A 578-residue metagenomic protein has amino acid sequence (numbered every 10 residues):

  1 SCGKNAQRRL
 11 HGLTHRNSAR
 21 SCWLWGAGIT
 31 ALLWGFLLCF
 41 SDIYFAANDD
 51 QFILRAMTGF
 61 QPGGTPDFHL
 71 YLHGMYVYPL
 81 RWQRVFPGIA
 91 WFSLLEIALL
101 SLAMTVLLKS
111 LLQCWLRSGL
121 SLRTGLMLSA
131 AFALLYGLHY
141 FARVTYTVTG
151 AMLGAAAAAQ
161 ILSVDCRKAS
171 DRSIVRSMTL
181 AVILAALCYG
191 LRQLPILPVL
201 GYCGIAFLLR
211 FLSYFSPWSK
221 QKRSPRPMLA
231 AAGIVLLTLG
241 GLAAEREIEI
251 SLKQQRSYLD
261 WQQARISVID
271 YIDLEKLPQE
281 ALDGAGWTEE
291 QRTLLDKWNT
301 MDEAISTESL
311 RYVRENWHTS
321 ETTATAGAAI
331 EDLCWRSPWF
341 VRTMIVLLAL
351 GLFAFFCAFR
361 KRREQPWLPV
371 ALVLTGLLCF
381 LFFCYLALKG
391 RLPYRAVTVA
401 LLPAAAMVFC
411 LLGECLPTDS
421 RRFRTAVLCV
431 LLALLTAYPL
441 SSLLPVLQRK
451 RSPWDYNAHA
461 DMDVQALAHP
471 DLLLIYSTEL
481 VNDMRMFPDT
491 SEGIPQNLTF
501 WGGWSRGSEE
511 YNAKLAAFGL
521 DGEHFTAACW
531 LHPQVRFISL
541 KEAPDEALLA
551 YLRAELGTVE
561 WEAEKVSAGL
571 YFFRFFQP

Functional and structural regions predicted by a protein language model:
S18, V175-T179, S224-L237, C415-L443: Signature aromatic-anchored transmembrane alpha helix within multi-pass, membrane-resident enzymes that catalyze glycan
G26, T30-H69, L80-R84: Extracytoplasmic loop-helix module adjacent to an early transmembrane segment
T65-L99: Short hydrophobic/aromatic helix or loop-helix immediately within or flanking a transmembrane segment in polytopic
V106-L111, G327-Q365: Hydrophobic, aromatic-rich transmembrane alpha-helices and their immediate juxtamembrane boundary segments
V148-L153, L197, K389-G413: Hydrophobic/aromatic-rich transmembrane helices and adjacent perimembrane loops
R176-Q193, G204, G233-G241: Membrane-interface alpha helices of multi-pass inner-membrane proteins
E249-A328, I494-N512: Membrane-proximal stem/loop segments at transmembrane-domain junctions that anchor or position
V464-D545: Short periplasmic/luminal acceptor-recognition loop of GT-C membrane glycosyltransferases, typified by
